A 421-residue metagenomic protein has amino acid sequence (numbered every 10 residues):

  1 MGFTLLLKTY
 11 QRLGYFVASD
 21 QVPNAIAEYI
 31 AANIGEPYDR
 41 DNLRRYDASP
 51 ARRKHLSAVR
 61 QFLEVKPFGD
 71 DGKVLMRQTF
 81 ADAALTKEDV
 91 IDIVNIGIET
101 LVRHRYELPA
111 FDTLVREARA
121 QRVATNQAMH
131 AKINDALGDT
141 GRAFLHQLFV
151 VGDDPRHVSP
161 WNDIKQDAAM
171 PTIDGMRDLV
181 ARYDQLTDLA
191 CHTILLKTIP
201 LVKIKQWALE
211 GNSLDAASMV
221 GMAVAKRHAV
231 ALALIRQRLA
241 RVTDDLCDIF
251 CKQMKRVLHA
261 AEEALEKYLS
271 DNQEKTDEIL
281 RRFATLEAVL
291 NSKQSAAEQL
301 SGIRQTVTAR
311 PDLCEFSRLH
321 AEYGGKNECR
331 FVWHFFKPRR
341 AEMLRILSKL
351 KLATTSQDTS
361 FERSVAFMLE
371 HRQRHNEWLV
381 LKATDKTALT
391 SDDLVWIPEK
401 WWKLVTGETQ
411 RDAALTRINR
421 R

Functional and structural regions predicted by a protein language model:
M1-R420: Long amphipathic alpha-helical coiled-coil/heptad-repeat bundle
